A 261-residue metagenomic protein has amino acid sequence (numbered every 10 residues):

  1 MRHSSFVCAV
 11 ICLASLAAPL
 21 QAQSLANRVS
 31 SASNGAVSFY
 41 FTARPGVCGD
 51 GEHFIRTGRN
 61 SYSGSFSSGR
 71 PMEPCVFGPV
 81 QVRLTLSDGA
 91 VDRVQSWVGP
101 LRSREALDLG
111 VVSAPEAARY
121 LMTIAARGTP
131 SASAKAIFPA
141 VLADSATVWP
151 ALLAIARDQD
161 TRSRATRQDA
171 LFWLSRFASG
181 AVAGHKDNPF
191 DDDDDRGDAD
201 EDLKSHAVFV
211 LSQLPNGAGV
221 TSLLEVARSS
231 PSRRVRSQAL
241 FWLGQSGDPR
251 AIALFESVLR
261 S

Functional and structural regions predicted by a protein language model:
R2, V91, Q168, D191-D194 (+1 more regions): Intrinsic-disorder/low-complexity regions
R2-C12, A17-P130, L142-A143: Extended amphipathic alpha-helical repeat scaffolds
S5, C12-S15, P19, D202 (+4 more regions): Acidic/proline-rich low-complexity IDRs
V7-V10, G110, T129, W149 (+3 more regions): Generic alpha-helix initiation/capping and coil-helix boundary signal
V10, S15, L153-V182, D187 (+1 more regions): Long alpha-helical, hydrophobic tracts
Q95-V112, S131-S145, A165-S179, E201-N216 (+3 more regions): Structural detector for internal amphipathic alpha-helices that build alpha-solenoid repeat scaffolds
S113-A126, S145-D158, S179-D195, N216-R228 (+1 more regions): Amphipathic alpha-helical scaffolding segments comprising HEAT/armadillo-like alpha-solenoid repeats
G128-T129, Q159-S163, D193, A199-D200 (+1 more regions): Short inter-helical turns and helix N-cap capping residues of alpha-solenoid HEAT/ARM repeat scaffolds
